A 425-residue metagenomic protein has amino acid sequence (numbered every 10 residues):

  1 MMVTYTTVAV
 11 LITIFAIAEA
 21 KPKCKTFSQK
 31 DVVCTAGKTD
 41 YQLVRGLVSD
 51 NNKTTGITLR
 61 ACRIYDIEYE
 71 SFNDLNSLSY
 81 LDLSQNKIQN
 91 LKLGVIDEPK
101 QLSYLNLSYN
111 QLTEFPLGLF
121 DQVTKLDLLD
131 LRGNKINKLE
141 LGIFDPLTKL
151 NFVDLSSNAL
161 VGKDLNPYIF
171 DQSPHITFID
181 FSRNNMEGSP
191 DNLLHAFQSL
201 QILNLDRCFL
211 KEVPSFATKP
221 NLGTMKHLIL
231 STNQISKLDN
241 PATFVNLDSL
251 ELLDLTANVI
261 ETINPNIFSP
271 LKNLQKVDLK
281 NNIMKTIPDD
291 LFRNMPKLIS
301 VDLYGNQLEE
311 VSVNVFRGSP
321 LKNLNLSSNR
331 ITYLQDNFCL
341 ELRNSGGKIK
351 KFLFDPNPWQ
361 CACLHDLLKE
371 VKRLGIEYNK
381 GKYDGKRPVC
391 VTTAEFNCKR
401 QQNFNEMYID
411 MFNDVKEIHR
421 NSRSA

Functional and structural regions predicted by a protein language model:
M2-A425: Extracellular leucine-rich repeat
